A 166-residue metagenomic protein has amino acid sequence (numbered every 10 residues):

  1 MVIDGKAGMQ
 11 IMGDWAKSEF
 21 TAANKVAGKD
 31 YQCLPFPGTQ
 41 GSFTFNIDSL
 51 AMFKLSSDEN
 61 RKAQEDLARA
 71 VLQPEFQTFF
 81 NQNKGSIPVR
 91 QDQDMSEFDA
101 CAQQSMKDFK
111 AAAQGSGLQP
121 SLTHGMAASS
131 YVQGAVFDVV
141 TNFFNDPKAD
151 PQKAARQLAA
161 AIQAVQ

Functional and structural regions predicted by a protein language model:
M1-A23, K62, A154: Extracytoplasmic ligand-binding clamshell segments of periplasmic binding protein
M1-D4, G8, M52-F53, E59 (+5 more regions): A residue-level marker of the well-folded mature domains of exported/periplasmic proteins
I3, I47-L50, G117-L122: Flexible glycine/proline-enriched surface loops and loop-helix/loop-strand junctions
I3-D4, I11, Q64-L72, Q77-N81 (+4 more regions): Non-transmembrane alpha-helical segments in soluble domains of secreted/periplasmic/extracellular proteins
D4, A22-A27, C33, Q91-C101 (+3 more regions): Extracytoplasmic/periplasmic mature domains of Sec-exported, cell-envelope-associated bacterial proteins
G13-F20, L55, Q73, G134: Mature, Sec-exported extracytoplasmic domains of Gram-positive
A22-S86: Extracytoplasmic/periplasmic substrate-recognition and gating elements
K107-I162: C-terminal capping/gating helix-and-loop segments adjacent to ligand/active sites or protein-protein/ligand interfaces
